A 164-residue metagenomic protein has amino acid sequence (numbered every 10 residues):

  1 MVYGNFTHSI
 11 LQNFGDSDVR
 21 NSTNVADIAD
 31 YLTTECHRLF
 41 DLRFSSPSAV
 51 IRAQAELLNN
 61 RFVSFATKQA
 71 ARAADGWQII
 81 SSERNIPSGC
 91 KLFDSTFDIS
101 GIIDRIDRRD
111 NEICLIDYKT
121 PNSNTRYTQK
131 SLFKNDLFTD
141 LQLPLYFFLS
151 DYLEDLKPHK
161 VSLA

Functional and structural regions predicted by a protein language model:
M1-F6, L143, F147: C-terminal substrate/ligand-recognition segments
V2, F6-C90: A non-catalytic, helix-rich entry segment at domain boundaries
T7, F62, R105, Y146 (+1 more regions): Hydrophobic, well-ordered secondary-structure elements that form the walls of internal hydrophobic environments
T7, T23, T33-T34, T67 (+7 more regions): Residue-identity detector for threonine
S17, Q69-W77, R108-E112, S150-H159: Secondary-structure transition/capping motifs at alpha-helix termini and the adjoining loop/turn into the next element
D27-Y31, I79-I80, L143-A164: Substrate-binding beta-hairpin/strand module that engages nucleic acids
S81-L153: Non-catalytic protein-protein interaction segments used by genome-maintenance enzymes to assemble and couple activities
